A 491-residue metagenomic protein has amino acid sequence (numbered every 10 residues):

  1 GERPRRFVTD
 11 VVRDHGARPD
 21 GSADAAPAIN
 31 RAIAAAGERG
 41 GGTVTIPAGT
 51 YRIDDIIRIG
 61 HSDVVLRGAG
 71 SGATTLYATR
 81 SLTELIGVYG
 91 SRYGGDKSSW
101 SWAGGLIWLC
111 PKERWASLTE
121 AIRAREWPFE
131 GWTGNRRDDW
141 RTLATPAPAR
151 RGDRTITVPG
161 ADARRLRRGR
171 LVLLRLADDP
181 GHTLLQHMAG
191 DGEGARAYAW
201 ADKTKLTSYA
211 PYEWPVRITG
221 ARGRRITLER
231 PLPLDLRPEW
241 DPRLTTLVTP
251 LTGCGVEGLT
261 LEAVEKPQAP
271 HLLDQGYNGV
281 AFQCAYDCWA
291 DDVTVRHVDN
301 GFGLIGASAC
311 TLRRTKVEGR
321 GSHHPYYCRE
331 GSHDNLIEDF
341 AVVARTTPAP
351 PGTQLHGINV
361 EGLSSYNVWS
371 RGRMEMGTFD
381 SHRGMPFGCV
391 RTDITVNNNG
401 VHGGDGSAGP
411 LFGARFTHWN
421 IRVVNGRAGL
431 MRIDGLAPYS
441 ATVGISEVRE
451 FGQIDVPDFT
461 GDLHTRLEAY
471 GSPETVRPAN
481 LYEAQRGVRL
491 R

Functional and structural regions predicted by a protein language model:
G1-A269, A441-R491: Extracellular "leader-to-stem" segments immediately downstream of a signal peptide or signal-anchor in secreted/lumenal
G21, T207-A210, V248, D274 (+6 more regions): Residue-level marker of regulatory loop/turn positions in helix-turn-helix DNA-binding domains and in histidine
D24-A28, G49, R58, A210 (+8 more regions): Short, glycine/acidic-rich beta->alpha junctions
N30-G37, R52-H61, L66, L76 (+6 more regions): Short, T/G/N/S-enriched strand-turn elements that build extracellular solenoid repeat scaffolds
I46-A48, D54, I59, P159 (+5 more regions): Short His-Asn-centered micro-motif
D63, G72, T252-A263, Y286-H297 (+6 more regions): Right-handed parallel beta-helix
L82-A124, R237-T246, P270-A281, H297-N300 (+5 more regions): Extracellular beta-strand/beta-solenoid scaffold signature
R371-G372, M376, C389-R491: Catalytic domains of carbohydrate-active enzymes that cleave complex glycans
